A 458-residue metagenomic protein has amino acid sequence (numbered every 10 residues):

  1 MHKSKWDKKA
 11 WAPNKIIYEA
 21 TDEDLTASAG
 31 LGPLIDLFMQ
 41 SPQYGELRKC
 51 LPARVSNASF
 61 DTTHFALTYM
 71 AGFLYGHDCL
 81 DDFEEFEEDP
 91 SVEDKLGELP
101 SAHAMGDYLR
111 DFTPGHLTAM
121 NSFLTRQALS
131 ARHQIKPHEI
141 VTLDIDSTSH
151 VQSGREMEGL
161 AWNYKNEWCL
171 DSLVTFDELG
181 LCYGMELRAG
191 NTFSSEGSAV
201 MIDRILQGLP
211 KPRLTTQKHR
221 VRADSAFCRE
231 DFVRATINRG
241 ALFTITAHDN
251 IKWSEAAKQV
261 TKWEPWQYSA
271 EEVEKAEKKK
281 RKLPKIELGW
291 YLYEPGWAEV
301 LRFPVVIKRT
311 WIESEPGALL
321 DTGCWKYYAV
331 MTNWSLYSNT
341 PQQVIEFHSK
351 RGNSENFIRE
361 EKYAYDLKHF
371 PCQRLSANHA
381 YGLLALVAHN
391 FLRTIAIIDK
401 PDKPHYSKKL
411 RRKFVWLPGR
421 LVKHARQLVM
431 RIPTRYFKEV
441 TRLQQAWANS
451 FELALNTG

Functional and structural regions predicted by a protein language model:
M1-F193, S198-L214, R239, G419-G458: Dynamic "connector" segments at or just before major functional cores
H2-I16, A20, L242-R359, Y363 (+1 more regions): An anionic, glycine-rich sequence signature occurring as long contiguous blocks
T68-Y69, F83, S101, M105 (+8 more regions): Short, conserved catalytic/metal-binding motifs centered on acidic residues
F83, P341-L375, A380, L384 (+1 more regions): Short amphipathic alpha-helical "interface-anchor" segments enriched in bulky aromatics
F112, M157-A161, A235-A241, K258-E264 (+1 more regions): Short secondary-structure boundary/capping segments
T148-H150, L181, R188-G190, N250 (+9 more regions): Short, glycine-/Ser/Thr-/acidic-enriched flexible segments
T192-K252: Domain-level cores of phosphate- or acyl-group-handling catalytic modules
K368-R431: Basic, amphipathic alpha-helical segments enriched in Lys/Arg and hydrophobic/aromatic residues
